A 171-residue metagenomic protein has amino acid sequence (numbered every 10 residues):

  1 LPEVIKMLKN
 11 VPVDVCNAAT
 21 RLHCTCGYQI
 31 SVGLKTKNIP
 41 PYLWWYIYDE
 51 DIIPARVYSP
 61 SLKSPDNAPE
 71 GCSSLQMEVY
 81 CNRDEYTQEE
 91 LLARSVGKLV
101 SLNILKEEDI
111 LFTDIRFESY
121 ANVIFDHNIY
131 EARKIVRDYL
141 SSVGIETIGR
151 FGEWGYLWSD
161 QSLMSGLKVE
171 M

Functional and structural regions predicted by a protein language model:
L1-E90, R94-L102, I135, Y139: Mid-domain catalytic core of redox enzymes that form a hydrophobic substrate pocket/lid adjacent to a catalytic redox
S59-M171: Conserved flavin/dinucleotide-binding core of flavoenzymes
